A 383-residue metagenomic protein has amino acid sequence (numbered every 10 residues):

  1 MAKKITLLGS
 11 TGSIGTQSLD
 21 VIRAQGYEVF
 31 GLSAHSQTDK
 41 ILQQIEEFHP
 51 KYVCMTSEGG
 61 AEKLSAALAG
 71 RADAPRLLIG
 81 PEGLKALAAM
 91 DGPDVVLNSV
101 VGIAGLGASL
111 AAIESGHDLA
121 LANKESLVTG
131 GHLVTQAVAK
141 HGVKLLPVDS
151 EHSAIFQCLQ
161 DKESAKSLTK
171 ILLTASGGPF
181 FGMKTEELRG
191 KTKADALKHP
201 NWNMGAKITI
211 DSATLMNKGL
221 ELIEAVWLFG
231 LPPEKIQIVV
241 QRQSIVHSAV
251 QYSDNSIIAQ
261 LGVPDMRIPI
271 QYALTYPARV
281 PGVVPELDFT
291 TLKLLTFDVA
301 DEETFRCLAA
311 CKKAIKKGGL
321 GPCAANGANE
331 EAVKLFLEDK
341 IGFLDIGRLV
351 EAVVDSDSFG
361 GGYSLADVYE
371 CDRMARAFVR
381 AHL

Functional and structural regions predicted by a protein language model:
M1-L383: Catalytic, metal-anchored helix/loop core of enzyme active sites in primary metabolism
